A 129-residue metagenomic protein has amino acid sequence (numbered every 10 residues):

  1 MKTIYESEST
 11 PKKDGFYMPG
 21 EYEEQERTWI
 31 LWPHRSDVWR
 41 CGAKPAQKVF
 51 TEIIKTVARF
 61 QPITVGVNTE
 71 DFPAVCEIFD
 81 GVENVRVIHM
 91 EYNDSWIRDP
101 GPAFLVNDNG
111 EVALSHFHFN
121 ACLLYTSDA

Functional and structural regions predicted by a protein language model:
M1-F79: N-terminal leader/transition segments
P33, N68-E70, Y92, D108 (+1 more regions): An acidic- and aromatic-residue-enriched active-site/binding cleft used to recognize and process polar
T64-V67, H89, A113-H116: A structural signal for short, well-ordered beta-strand segments and their strand-loop junctions that often border
V82-I88: Active-site regions of enzymes building and remodeling cell-envelope glycoconjugates
I88-P100: Blade-loop segments of beta-propeller domains
I97-F119: HKD (HxKxxxxD) catalytic microenvironment of the phospholipase D
Y125-A129: Conserved small/polar residues in nucleotide/adenosyl-binding loops
